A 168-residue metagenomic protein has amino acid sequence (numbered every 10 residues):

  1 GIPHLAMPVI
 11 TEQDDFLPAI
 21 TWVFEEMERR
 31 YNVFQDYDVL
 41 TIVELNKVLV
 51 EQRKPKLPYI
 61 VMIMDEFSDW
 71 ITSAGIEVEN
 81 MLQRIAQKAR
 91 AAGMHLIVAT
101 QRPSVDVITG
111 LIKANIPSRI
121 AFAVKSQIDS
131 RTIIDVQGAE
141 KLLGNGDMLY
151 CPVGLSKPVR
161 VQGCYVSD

Functional and structural regions predicted by a protein language model:
G1-E12, L111: P-loop NTPase switch/communication element
P18-D168: P-loop NTPase motor-domain active sites and their immediate coupling elements
